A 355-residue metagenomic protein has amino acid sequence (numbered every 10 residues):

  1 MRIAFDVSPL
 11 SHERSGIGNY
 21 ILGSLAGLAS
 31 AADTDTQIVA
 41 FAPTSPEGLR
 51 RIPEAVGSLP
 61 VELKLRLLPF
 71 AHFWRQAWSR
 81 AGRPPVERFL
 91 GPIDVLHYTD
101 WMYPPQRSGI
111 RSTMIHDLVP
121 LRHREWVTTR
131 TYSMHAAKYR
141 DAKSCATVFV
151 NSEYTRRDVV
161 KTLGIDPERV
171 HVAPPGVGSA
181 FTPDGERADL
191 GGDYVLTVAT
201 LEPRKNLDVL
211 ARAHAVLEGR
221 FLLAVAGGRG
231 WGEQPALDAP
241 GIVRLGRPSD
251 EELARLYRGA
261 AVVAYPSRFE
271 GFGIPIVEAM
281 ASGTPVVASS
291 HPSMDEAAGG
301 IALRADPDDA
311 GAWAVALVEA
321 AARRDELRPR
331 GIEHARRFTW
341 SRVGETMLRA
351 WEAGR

Functional and structural regions predicted by a protein language model:
M1-R355: Carbohydrate transferase catalytic cores enriched for Leloir-type hexosyltransferases
